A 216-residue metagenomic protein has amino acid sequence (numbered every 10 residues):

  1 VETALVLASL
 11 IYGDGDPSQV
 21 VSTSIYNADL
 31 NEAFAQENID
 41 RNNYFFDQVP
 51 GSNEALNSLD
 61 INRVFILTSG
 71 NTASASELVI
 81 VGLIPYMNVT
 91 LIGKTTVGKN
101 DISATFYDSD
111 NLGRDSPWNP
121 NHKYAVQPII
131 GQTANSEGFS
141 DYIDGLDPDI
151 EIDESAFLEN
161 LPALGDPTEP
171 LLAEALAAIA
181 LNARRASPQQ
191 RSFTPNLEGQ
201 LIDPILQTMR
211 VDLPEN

Functional and structural regions predicted by a protein language model:
V1-N216: C-terminal "post-core" interaction segments
